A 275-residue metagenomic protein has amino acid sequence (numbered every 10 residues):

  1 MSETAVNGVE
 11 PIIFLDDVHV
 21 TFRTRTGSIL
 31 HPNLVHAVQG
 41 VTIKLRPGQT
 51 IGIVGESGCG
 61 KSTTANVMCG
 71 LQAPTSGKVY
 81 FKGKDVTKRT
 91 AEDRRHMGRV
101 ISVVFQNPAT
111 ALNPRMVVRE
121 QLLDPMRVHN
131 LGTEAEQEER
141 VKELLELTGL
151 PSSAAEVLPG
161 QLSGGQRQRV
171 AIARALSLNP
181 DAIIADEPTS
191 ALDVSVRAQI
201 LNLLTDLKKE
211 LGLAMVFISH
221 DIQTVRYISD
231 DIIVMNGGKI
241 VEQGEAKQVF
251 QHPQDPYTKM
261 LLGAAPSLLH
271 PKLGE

Functional and structural regions predicted by a protein language model:
G27-P32, V86-S102, E120, V128 (+2 more regions): ABC ATPase NBD coupling module
C69: Helix-to-loop junction immediately C-terminal to a conserved catalytic motif
D85, E136-S153, L262-G263: Conserved ABC ATPase "signature" region
L158-L162, Q166: Conserved ABC ATPase signature
N179: Conserved catalytic motifs of ABC-family nucleotide-binding domains
Q243-G244: ABC ATPase "signature
